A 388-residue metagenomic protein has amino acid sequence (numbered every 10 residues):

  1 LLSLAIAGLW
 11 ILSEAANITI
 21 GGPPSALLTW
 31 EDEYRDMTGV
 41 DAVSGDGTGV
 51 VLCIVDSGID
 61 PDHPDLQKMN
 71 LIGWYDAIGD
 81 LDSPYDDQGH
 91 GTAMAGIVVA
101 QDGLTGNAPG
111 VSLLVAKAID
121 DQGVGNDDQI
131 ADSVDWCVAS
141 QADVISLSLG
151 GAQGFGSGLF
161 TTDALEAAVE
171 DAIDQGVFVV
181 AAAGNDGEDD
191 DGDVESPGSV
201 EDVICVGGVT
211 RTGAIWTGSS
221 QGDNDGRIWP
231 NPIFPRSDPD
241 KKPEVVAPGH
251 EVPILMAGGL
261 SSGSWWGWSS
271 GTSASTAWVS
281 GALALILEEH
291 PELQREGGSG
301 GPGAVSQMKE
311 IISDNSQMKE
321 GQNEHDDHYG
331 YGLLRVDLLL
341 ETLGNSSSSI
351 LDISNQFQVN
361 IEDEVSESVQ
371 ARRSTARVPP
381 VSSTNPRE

Functional and structural regions predicted by a protein language model:
L4, G8-A16, A118-D202, D240 (+2 more regions): Substrate-binding/access-modulating region of protease and related hydrolase catalytic domains
A7-C53, Y75-Y85, W216-S219, N224-N231 (+1 more regions): N-terminal domain-start motif of subtilase-like serine proteases
T29, V144-S146, E288-V381: C-terminal subdomain of the subtilisin-like protease fold in secreted/lumenal serine endopeptidases
V40-L52, I59-G73, L81-N126, D174 (+4 more regions): Subtilisin-like serine protease catalytic core
V51-V55, G96, G106, S112-K117 (+9 more regions): Structural recognition of the beta-strand scaffold that forms the well-ordered cores of secreted hydrolase catalytic
D56, G198-A284, E288: Extracellular S/T/G-rich loop segment that most often corresponds to the catalytic His/Ser-adjacent loop
G58-P61, A77-I78, I119-G123, G151-G154 (+6 more regions): Solvent-exposed loop/turn segments at secondary-structure junctions within structured extracellular/periplasmic domains
L114, A118-I119, G249-H325: Hydrolase catalytic cores
